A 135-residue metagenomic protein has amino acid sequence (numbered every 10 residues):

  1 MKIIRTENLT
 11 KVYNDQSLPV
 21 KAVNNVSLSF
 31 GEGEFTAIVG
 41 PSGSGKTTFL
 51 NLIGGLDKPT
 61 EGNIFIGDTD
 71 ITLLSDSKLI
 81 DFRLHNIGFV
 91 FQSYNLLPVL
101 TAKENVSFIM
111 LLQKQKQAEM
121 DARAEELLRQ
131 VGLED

Functional and structural regions predicted by a protein language model:
M1-I3, V12-N25: A short, flexible loop at the N-terminus of ABC-type nucleotide-binding domains that lies
S17-V20, I71-I87: ABC ATPase NBD coupling module
V39-P41: The feature captures the beta-strand-to-loop junction immediately N-terminal to the Walker
G54: Helix-to-loop junction immediately C-terminal to a conserved catalytic motif
N63-F65, T69: ATP-binding/catalytic-site motifs of ATP-hydrolyzing domains
T69-D70, S107, A118-D135: Conserved ABC ATPase "signature" region
L97-I109: Short coil-to-helix segment of the ABC ATPase nucleotide-binding domain corresponding to the Q-loop/switch region
